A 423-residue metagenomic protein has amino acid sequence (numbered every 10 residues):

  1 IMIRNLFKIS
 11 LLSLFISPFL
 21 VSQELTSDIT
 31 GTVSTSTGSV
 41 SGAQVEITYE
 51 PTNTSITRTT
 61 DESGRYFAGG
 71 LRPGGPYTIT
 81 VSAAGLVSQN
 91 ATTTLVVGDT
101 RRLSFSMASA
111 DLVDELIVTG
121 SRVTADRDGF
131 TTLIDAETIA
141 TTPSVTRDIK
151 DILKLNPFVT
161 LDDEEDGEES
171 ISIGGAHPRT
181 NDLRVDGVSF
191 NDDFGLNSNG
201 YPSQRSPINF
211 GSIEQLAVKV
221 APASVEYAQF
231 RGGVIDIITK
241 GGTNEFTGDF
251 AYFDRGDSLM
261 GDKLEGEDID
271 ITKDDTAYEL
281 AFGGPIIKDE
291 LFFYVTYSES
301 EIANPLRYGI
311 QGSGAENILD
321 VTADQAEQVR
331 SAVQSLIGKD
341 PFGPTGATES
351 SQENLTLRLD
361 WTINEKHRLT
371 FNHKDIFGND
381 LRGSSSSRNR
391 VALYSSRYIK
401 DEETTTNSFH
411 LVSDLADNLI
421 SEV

Functional and structural regions predicted by a protein language model:
V21-T119, T124-A125: Periplasm-facing N-terminal accessory domains of Gram-negative outer-membrane beta-barrel systems
E50-N53, P76, T80-A91, F158 (+4 more regions): A short, solvent-exposed loop/turn motif at the edges and junctions of modular extracellular/periplasmic domains
D61, G85-V87, A91-S104, E115-G241 (+3 more regions): Periplasmic N-terminal accessory/gating domains of Gram-negative outer-membrane beta-barrel systems
T78, E115-I117, D182, E245-T247 (+5 more regions): Membrane-spanning beta-strand positions in outer-membrane beta-barrel proteins
D135, S198-P202, A217-K219, G261-G266 (+3 more regions): Extracytoplasmic loops and strand-loop junctions of Gram-negative outer membrane beta-barrel proteins
I173, I237, L280-G284, L357-W361 (+1 more regions): Residues on the lipid-exposed face of transmembrane beta-strands in outer-membrane beta-barrel proteins
N197-S198, F210-V220, V225-D236, K240-A326 (+2 more regions): Outer-membrane beta-barrel translocator/receptor signature
E301-V423: Outer-membrane beta-barrel domain signature, strongest for Gram-negative TonB-dependent receptors and also present
